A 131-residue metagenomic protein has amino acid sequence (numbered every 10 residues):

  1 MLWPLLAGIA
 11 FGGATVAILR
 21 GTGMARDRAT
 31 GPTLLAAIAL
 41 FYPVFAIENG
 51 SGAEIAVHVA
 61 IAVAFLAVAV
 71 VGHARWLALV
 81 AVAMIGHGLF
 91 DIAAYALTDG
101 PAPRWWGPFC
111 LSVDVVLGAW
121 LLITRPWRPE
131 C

Functional and structural regions predicted by a protein language model:
M1-I9, S51-F65: Hydrophobic alpha-helical transmembrane segments
L6-G23, V115: N-terminal signal-anchor/start-transfer transmembrane helix
L19-D27, I123-C131: Membrane-interface capping segments at transmembrane-helix boundaries
G21-T30, V70-A81: Membrane-helix interface "capping/anchor" motifs
T22-G50, I55-A60: Loop-to-helix transition at the N-terminal end of transmembrane alpha-helices
A36-P43, V59-L66, V82-I92, L111-L122: Hydrophobic alpha-helical transmembrane segments of multipass integral membrane proteins
A74-I85, L89-W106: Membrane-helix boundary connector in multi-pass membrane proteins
L97-P129: C-terminal end-helix/capping segment
